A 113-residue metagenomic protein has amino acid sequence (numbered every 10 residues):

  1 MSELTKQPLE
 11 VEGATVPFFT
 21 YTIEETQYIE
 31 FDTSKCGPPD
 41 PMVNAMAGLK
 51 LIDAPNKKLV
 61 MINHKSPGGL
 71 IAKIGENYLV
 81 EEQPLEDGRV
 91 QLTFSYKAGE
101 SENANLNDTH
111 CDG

Functional and structural regions predicted by a protein language model:
E3-L51: An N-terminal amphipathic alpha-helical segment
Y28, N56-K58, D87-Q91: A generic structural signal for beta-strand entry/edge sites
G37, P67, A98-E100: Residues that cap or initiate secondary-structure elements
D40, L70, S101-A104: Intrinsically disordered, low-complexity acidic/polar segments
N56-P84: Short, structured protein-protein interaction patches enriched in aromatics and acidic/basic residues, typified by
Y78-G113: C-terminal edge-of-domain segments
